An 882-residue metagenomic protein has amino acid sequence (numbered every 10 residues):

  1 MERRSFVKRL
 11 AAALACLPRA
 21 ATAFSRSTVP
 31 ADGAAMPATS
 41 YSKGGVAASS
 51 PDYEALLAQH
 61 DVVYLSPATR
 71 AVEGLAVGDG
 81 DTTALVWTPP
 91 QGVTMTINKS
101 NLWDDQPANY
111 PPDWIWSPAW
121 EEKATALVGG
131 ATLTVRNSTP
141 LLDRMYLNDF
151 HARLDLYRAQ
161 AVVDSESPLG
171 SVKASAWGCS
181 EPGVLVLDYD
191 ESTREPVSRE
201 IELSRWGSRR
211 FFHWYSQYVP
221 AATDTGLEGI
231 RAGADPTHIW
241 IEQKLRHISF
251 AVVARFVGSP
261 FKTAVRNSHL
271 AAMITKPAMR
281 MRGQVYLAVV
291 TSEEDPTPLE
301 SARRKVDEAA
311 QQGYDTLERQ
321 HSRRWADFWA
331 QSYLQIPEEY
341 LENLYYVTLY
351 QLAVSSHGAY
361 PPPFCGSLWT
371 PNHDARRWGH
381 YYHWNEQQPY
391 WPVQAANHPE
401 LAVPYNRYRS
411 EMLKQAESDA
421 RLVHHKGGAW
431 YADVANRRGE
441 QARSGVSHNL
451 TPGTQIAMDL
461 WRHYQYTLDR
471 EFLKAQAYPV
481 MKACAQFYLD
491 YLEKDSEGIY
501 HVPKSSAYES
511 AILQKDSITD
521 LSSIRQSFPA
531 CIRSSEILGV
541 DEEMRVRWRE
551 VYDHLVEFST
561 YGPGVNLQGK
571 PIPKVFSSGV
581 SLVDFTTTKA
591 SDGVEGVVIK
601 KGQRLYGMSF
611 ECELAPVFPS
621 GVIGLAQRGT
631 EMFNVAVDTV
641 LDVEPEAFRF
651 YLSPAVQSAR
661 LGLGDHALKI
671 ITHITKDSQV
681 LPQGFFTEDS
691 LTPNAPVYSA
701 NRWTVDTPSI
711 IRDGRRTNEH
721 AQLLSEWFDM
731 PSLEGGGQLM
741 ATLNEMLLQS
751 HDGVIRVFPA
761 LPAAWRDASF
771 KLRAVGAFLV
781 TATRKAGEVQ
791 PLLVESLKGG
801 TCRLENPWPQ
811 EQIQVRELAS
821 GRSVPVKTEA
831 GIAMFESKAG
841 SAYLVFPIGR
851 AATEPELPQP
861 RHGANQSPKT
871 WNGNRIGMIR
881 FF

Functional and structural regions predicted by a protein language model:
S5-S27: N-terminal export signals
V29-V72, V77-G379, P399, R409-S418 (+1 more regions): Acidic/polar, glycine-enriched structural segments that form the non-catalytic walls/loops of the carbohydrate-binding
R136, M730-V780: Catalytic cores of secreted or luminal carbohydrate-active enzymes
S180-Y189, G776-R803: Carbohydrate-binding surface patches
V197-R205, E795-P809: Surface-exposed beta-strand/loop patches in extracellular or lumenal glycoproteins
Y382-Q415, R438-G439, G445, N449-R470 (+3 more regions): Active-site core of glycosidic bond-cleaving carbohydrate-active enzymes
A483, F487-I537: Acidic/histidine-rich catalytic neighborhood
E805-G821: Solvent-exposed beta-hairpin/edge-strand motifs
